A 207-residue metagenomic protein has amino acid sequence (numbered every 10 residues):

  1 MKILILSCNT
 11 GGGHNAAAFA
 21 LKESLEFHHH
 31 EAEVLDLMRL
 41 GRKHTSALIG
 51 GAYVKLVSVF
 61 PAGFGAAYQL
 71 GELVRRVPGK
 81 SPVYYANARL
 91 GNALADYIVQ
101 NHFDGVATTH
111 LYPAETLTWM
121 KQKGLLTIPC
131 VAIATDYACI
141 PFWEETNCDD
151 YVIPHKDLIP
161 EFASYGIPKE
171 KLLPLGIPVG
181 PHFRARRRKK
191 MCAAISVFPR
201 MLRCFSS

Functional and structural regions predicted by a protein language model:
M1-L4: Extreme N-terminal starter segment of soluble prokaryotic enzymes
C8-A17: A short, glycine/small-residue-rich beta-strand->loop->alpha-helix junction that serves as a flexible
A20-Y97: Conserved N-terminal ligand/cofactor-binding loop architecture of enzyme catalytic domains
L25-H30, Q122-T127, G166-I167: Short helix-capping segments at alpha-helix termini
I98, H102-D104: Proline-aspartate-enriched helix->loop->beta-strand connector
I98, P141-V152: A conserved, positively charged/aromatic
G105-H110, A114, T118-D136: Active-site proximal beta-strand in glycosyltransferases
D149-S207: A nucleotide-sugar donor-handling region in carbohydrate enzymes
